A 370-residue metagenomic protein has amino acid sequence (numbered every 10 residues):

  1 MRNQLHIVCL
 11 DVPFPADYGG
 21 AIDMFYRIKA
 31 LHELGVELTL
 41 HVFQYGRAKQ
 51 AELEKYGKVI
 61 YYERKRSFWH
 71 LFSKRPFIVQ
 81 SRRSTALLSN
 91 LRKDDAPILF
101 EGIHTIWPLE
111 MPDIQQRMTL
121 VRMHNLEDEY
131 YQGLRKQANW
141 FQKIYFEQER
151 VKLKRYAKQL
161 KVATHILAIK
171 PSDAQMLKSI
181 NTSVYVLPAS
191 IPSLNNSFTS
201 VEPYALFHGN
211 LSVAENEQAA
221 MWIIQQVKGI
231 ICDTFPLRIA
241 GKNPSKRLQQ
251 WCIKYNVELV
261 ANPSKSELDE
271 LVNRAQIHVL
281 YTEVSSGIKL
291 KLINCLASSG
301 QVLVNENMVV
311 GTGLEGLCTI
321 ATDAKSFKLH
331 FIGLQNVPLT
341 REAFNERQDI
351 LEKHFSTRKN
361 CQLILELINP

Functional and structural regions predicted by a protein language model:
M1-G57, K93, I230: N-terminal subdomain of nucleotide-sugar transferases
D23, V186-I253, L259-N273: Conserved catalytic-core segment of nucleotide-activated headgroup transferases in glycan assembly
R82, P338-N369: A charged, aromatic-enriched C-terminal amphipathic alpha-helix characteristic of glycosyltransferases across folds
T85-R92, E127-Y130, A138, Q142-I166: Membrane-proximal helix-turn-helix segments that form the acceptor-binding/catalytic region of lipid-linked
P97-I98, I114-R135: Active-site proximal beta-strand in glycosyltransferases
F146-R150, K154-N196: Donor nucleotide-sugar binding/catalytic pocket of nucleotide-sugar-dependent glycosyltransferases
N273-G287, S298-Q301: Acidic donor-binding loop of glycosyltransferase active sites
K291-N294, Q301-N305: Short hydrophobic beta-strand element within catalytic cores of glycosyltransferases and related nucleotide-activated
